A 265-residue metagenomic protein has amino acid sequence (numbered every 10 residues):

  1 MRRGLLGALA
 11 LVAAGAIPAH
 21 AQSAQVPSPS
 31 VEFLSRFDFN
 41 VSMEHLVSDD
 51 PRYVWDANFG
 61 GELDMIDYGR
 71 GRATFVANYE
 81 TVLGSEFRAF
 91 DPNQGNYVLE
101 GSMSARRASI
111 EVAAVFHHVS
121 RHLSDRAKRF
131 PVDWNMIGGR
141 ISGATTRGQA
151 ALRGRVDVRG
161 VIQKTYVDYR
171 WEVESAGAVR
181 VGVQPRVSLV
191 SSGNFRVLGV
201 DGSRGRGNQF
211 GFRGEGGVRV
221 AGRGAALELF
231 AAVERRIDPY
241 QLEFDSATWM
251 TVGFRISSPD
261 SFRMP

Functional and structural regions predicted by a protein language model:
M1-Q25, P259-P265: Cleavable N-terminal export/targeting peptides
Q22-P265: Transmembrane beta-barrel domains of bacterial outer-membrane proteins
